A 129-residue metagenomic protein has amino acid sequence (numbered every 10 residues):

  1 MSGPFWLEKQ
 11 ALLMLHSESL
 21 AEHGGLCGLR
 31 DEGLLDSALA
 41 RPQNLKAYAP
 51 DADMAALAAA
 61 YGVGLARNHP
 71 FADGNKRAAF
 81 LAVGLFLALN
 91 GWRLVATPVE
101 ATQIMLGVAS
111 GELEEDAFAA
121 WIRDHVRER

Functional and structural regions predicted by a protein language model:
M1-R129: FIC/Doc superfamily catalytic core
